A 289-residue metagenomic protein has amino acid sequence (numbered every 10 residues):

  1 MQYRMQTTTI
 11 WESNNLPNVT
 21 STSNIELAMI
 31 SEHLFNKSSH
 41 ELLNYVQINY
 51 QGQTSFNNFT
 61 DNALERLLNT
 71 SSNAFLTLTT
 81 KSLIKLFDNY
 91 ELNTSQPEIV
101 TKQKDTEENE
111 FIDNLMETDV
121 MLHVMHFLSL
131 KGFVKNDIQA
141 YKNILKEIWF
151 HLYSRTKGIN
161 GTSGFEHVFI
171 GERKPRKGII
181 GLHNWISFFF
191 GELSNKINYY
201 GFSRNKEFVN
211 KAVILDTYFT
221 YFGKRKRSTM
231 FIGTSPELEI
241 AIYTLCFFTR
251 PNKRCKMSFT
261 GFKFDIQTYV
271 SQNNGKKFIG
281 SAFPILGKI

Functional and structural regions predicted by a protein language model:
M1-F259: N-terminal "domain-start" segment
S235-I289: Compact beta-sheet-dominated globular domain cores
